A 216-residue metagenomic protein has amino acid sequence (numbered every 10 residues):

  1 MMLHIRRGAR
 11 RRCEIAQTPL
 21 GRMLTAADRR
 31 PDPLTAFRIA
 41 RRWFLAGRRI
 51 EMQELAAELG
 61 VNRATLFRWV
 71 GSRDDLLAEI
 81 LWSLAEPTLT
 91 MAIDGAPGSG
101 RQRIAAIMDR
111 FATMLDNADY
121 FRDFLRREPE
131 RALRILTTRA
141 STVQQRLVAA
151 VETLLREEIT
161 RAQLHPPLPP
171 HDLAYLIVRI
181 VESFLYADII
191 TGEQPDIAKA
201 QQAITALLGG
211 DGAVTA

Functional and structural regions predicted by a protein language model:
M1-L24, T113, A149, T153-R161 (+2 more regions): C-terminal peripheral helix-coil segments that are non-catalytic and often amphipathic
M23-A57: Short, amphipathic alpha-helix enriched in basic
W43-R49, F67-A78: HTH DNA-binding helix-turn interface
L59-N62: Short coil turns linking two alpha-helices in DNA-binding domains
E79, A92-F121, L173-I177: Hydrophobic alpha-helical connector segments
L81-L89: Short, basic, alpha-helical segments at the C-terminal edge of helix-turn-helix-like DNA-binding modules
A105-R127, S141-T142, E152, T191: Helical hydrophobic small-molecule/effector-binding pocket
R134-Q163, H171-V178: Amphipathic alpha-helical packing segments from all-alpha helical-bundle domains
